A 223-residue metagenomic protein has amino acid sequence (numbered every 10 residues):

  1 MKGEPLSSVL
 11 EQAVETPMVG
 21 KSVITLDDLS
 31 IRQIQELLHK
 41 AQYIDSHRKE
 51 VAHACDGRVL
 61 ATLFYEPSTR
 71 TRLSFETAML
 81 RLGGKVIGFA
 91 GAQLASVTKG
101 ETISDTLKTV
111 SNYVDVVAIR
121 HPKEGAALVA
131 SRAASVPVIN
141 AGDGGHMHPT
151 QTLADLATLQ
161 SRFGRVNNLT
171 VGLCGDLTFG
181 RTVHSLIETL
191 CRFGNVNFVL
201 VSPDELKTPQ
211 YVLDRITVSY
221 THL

Functional and structural regions predicted by a protein language model:
G3-L73: Positively charged, low-complexity intrinsically disordered leader regions
E50-A54, L159-N168, R192-N195: Glycine-rich phosphate/diphosphate-binding loops that line cofactor/substrate pockets in enzymes
H53-Q160: Phosphate/diphosphate ligand-binding glycine-rich loop within oxidoreductases
D56, L60, S161-T182: Glycine-rich NAD(P)-binding loop of Rossmann-like domains
A61, I87, T170-G172, N197-V199: A structural signal for isolated positions on well-ordered beta-strands in alpha/beta enzyme cores
L173-S202: Conserved anion/nucleotide-ligand pocket segment
P203-T208: Active-site rim beta-loop-alpha module in soluble metabolic enzymes
T221-H222: Conserved small/polar residues in nucleotide/adenosyl-binding loops
